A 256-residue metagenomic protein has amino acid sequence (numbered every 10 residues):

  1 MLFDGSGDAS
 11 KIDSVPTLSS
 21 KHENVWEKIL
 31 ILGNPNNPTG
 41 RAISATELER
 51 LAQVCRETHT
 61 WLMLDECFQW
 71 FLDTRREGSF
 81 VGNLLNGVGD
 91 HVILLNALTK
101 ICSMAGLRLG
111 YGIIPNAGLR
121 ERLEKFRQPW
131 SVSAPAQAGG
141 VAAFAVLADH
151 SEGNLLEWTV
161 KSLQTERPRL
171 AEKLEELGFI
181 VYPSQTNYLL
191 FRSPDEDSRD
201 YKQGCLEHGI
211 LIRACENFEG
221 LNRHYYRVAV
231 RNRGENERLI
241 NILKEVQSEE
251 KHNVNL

Functional and structural regions predicted by a protein language model:
G7-W26, P38-I101: Active-site pre-lysine segment of PLP-dependent enzymes
I29-N36, M63-E66, P183-Q185: Short beta-strands and strand-loop turn motifs
H91-Y182: PLP-dependent aminotransferase class I/II
I114, F191-D195, V230-N232: Short beta-strand-to-loop capping motifs
L163-Q164, K173-H208: Conserved PLP-binding catalytic core of the aspartate aminotransferase-like
E207, N217-L256: PLP-dependent enzyme catalytic core of the Aspartate aminotransferase-like
